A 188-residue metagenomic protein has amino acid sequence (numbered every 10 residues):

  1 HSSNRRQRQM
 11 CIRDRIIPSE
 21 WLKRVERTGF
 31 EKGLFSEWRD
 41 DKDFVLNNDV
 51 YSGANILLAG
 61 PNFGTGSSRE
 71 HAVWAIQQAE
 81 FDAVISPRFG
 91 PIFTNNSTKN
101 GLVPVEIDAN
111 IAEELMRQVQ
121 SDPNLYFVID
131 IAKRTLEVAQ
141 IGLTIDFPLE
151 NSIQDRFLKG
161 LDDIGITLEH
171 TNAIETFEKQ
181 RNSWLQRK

Functional and structural regions predicted by a protein language model:
H1-R8, I12: Single conserved hydrophobic/aromatic residue that forms the stacking wall/gate of nucleotide- or nucleobase-binding
R5-R6, G29, G160: Glycine-centered flexibility motif
K23-Y126, I131: Feature captures the catalytic cores and cofactor-binding loops of soluble hydro-lyases/lyases that act on carboxylate
V103-Q186: Acidic, glycine-rich flexible loop/linker segments
